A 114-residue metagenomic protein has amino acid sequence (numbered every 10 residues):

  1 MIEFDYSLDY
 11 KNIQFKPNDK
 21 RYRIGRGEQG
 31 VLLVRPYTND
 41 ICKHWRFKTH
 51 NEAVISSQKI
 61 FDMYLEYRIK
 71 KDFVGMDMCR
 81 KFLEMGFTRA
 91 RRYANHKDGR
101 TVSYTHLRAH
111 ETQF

Functional and structural regions predicted by a protein language model:
F4-F47: Short, charge-rich, low-complexity alpha-helical interaction segments
M78-R100: Short, charge-rich amphipathic alpha-helical segments embedded in non-transmembrane helical bundles/solenoids
T105-F114: Conserved small/polar residues in nucleotide/adenosyl-binding loops
